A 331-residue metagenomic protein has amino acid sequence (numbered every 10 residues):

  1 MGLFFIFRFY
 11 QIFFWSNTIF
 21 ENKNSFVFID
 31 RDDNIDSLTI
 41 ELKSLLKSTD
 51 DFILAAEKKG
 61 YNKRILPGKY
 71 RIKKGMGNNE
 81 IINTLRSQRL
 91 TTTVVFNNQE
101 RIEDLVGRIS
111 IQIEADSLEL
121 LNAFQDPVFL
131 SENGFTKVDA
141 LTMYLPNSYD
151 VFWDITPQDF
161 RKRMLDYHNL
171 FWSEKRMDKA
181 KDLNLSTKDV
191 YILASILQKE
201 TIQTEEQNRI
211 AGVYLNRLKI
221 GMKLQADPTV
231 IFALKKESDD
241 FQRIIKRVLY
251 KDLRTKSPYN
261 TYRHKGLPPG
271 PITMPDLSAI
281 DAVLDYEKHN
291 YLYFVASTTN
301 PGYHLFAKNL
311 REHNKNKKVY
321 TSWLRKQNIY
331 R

Functional and structural regions predicted by a protein language model:
M1-K235, Y250, S257, P271-S278 (+2 more regions): Conserved catalytic or metal-liganding residues and their short signature motifs at active sites of enzymes
E237-L267: C-terminal, helix-dominated tail/subdomain
F294: Active-site-proximal loop/helix segment associated with metal-binding centers of metalloenzymes
